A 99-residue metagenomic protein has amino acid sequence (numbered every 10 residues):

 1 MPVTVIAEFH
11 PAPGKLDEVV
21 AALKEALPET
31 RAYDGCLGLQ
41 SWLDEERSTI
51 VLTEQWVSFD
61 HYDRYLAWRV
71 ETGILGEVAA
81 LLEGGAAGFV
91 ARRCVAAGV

Functional and structural regions predicted by a protein language model:
M1-V3, Y33-D34: Short, flexible segments with low predicted structural confidence
P2, Q40-S48, I74-V99: Glycine-rich beta-strand-turn "strand-cap" elements at beta-sheet edges
V3-F9, Q40-L66: Short, well-ordered beta-strand segments in beta-rich or mixed alpha/beta enzyme and ligand-binding folds
H10-V19: Short, surface-exposed ligand-recognition loops at beta-strand->loop->(often short) alpha-helix junctions that present
E25, E29-L37, Q55-V90: An amphipathic, aromatic/His-enriched active-site/gating alpha helix that lines ligand/cofactor pockets
